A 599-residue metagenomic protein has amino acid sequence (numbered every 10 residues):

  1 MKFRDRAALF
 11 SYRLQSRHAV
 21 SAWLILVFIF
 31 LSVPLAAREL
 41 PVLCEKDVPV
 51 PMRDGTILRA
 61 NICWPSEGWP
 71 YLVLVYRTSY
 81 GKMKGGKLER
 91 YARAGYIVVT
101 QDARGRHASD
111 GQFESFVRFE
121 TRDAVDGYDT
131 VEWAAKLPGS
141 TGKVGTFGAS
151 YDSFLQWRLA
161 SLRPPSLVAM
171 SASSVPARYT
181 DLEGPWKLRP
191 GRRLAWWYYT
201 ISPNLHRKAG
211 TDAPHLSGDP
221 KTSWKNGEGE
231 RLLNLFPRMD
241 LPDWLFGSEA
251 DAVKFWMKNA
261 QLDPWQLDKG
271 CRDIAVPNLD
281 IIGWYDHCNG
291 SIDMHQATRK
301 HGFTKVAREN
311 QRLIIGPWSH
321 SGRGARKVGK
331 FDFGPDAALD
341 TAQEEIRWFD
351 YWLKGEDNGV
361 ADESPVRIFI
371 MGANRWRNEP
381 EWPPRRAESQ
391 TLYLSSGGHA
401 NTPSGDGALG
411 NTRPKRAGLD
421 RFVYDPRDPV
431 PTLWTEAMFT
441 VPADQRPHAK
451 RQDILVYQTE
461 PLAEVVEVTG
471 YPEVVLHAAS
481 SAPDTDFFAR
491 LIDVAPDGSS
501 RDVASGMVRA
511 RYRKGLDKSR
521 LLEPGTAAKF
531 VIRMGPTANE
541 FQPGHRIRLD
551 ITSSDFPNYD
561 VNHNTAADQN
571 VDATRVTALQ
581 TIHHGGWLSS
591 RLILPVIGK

Functional and structural regions predicted by a protein language model:
R38-E67, L462-E464: N-terminal cap/lid segment of alpha/beta-hydrolase-fold proteins
E67-A135, G324-F333, P483, A495-P496 (+1 more regions): Cap/lid segment of the alpha/beta-hydrolase catalytic domain
R93, R158-I274: Accessory cap/linker subdomain of secreted extracellular hydrolases
G139-S150: Alpha/beta-hydrolase fold nucleophile elbow
A149-R158: Glycine-rich nucleophile elbow surrounding the catalytic serine of serine-hydrolase chemistry
G218-D219, S223-R231, F236, K330-K599: C-terminal, loop-rich substrate-recognition/catalytic regions characterized by aromatic stacking residues
D280-I282: Short beta-strand/loop motif that positions the catalytic acidic residue of the alpha/beta-hydrolase fold
S291-Q311: Active-site-adjacent alpha-helix of alpha/beta-hydrolase-fold enzymes
